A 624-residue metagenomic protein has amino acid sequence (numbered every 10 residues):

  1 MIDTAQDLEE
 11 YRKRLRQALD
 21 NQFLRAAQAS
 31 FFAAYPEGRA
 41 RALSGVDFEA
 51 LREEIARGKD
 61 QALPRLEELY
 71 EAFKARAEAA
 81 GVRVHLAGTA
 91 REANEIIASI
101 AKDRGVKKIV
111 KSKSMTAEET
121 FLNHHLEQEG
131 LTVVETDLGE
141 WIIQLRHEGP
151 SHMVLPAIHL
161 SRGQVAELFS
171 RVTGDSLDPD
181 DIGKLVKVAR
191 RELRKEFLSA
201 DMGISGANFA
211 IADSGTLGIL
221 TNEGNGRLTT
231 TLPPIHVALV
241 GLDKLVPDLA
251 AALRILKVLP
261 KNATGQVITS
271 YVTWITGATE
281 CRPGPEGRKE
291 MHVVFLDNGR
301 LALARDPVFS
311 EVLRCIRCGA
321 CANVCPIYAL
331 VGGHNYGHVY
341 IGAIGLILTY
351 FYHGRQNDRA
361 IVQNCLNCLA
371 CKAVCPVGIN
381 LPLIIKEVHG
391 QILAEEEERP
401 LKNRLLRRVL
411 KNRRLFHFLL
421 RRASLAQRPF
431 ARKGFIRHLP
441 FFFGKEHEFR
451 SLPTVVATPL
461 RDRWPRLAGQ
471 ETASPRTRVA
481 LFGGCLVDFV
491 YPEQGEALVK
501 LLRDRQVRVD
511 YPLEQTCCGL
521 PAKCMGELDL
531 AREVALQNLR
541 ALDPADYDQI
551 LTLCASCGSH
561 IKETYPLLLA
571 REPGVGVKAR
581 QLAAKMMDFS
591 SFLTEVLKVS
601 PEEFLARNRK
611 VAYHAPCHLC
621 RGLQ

Functional and structural regions predicted by a protein language model:
M1-V308: The feature marks the mature, well-folded catalytic cores of soluble enzymes
F48, I96-D103, K113-D180, K184-K195 (+6 more regions): Iron-sulfur cluster-binding electron-transfer modules in prokaryotic oxidoreductases
R83, T132, C321, C371 (+1 more regions): Residue-level detector of anion-binding/catalytic polar loops
R83-A87, N262-W274, I327-Y328, G332-Y336 (+2 more regions): Flexible, glycine/charged-enriched surface loops at secondary-structure junctions
P285-P307, Y336-Q356, P492, K610: Short, charged low-complexity linear segments at domain edges
L301-V312, Y352-V362, G469-Q470, D504-R505: Short, intrinsically disordered, charge-biased short linear motifs at domain edges
V308-A329, N357-I379: Cysteine-centered iron-sulfur cluster-binding motifs in ferredoxin-type domains/subunits of redox enzymes
Y328-N357, G378-L406: Non-heme iron-sulfur electron-transfer modules
